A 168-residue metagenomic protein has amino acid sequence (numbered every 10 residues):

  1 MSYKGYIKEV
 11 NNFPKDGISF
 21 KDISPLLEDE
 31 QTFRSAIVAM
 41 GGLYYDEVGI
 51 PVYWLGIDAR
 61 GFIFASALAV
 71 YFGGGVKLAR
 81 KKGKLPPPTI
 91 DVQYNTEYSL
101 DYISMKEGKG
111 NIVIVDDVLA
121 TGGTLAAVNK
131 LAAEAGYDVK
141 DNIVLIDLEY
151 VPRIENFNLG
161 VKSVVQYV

Functional and structural regions predicted by a protein language model:
M1-I50, G108: Active-site-facing substrate-recognition patch
G5-Y6, A126-V168: PRPP-dependent phosphoribosyltransferase catalytic core
G49-R60: Short glycine-rich phosphate-binding loop at a beta-alpha junction
P51-V52, G110, K140: Conserved acidic residues
G56, I114-V115: Generic enzyme active-site microenvironment
I63-F72: Short Gly/Thr/Asp-enriched flexible loops that form oxyanion-binding sites at enzyme active sites
G74-V113: Short, glycine/charge-rich flexible loops or terminal/linker lids adjacent to PRPP-binding catalytic cores
D116-N129: Acidic, divalent-metal-coordinating active-site segment for phosphoryl/phosphodiester hydrolysis, typified by short
